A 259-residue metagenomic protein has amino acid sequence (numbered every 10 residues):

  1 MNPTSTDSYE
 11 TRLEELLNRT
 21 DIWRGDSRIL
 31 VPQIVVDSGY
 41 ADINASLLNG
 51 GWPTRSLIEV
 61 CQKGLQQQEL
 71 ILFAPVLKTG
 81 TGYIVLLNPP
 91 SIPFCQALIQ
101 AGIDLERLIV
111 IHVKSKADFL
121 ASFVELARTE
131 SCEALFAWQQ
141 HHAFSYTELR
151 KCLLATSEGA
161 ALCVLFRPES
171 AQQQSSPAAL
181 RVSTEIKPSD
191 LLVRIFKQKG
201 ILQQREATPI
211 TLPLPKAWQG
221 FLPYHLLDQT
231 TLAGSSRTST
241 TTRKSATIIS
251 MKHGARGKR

Functional and structural regions predicted by a protein language model:
M1-L86, Q229, G234-R259: Detector for small/aliphatic-rich hydrophobic stretches
G39, E69, F119, S145-E148: Helical mechanochemical/support elements of P-loop NTPase systems and associated helical scaffolds
I43, V60, L108, L135 (+2 more regions): Conserved RecA-like P-loop NTPase ATPase core
I58, V85, I109-I111, V164 (+1 more regions): Hydrophobic/aromatic beta-strand patches that form the interior of the parallel beta-sheet core in alpha/beta enzyme
V76, L126, A155: Hydrophobic/aromatic ligand-binding patch that stacks against planar heteroaromatic rings of cofactors or nucleotides
V85-F144: Long, charge-dense
S131-L180, E185-I186: A contiguous pocket-lining binding segment that forms or flanks enzyme active sites
R167-S239, R243: Phosphate-binding/switch region of NTP-binding enzymes
